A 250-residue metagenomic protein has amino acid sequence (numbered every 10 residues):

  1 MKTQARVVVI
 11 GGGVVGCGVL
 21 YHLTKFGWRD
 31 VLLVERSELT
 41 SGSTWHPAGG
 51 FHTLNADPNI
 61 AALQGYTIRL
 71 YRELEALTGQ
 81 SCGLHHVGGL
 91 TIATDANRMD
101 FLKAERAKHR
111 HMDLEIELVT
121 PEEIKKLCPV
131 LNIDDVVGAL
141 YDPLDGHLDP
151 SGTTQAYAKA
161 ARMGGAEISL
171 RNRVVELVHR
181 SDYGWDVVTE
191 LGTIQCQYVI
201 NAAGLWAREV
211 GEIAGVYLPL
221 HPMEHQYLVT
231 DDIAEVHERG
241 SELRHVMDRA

Functional and structural regions predicted by a protein language model:
M1-V15, L32: Beta1/beta-strand and adjacent pyrophosphate-binding region of the FAD-binding site in flavoprotein oxidoreductases
G18, L177-A250: Flavin-dependent oxidoreductases
L20, T24, A160: Gly/Ala-rich phosphate-binding loop of Rossmann-like dinucleotide-binding domains, activating on the conserved
T24-W45: Glycine-rich FAD pyrophosphate-binding loop
S37, A56, D95-N97, D231-E235: Short loop segments at secondary-structure junctions
G49-L127, R249-A250: Dinucleotide-binding Rossmann-like beta1-alpha1 core, especially the glycine-rich loop that anchors the ADP
N97, C128-V136, V178-W185: A short, glycine/Asx- and small/polar-enriched loop/turn that sits immediately N-terminal to a beta-strand
L140-Y198, W206: Helical element adjacent to the flavin cofactor pocket in flavoenzyme catalytic cores
